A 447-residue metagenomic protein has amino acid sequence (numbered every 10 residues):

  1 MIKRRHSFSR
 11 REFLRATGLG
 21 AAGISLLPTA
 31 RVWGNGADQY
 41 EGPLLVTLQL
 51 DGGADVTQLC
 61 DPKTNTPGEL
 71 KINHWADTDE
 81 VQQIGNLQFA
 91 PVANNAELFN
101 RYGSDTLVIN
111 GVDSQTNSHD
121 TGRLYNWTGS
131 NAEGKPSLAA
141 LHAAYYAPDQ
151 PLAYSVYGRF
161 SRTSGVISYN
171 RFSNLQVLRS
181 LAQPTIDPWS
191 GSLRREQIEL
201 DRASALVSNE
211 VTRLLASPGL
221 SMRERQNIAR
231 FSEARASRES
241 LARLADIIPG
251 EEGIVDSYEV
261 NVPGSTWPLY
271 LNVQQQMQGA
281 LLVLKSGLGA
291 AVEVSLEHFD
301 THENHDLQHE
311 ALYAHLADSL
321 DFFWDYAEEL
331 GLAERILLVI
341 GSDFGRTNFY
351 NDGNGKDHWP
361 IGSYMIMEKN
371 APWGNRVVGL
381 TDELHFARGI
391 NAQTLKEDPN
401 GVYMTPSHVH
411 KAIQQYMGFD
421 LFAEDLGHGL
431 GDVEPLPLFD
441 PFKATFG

Functional and structural regions predicted by a protein language model:
I2-G447: Ligand-binding pockets and gating/stacking loops
